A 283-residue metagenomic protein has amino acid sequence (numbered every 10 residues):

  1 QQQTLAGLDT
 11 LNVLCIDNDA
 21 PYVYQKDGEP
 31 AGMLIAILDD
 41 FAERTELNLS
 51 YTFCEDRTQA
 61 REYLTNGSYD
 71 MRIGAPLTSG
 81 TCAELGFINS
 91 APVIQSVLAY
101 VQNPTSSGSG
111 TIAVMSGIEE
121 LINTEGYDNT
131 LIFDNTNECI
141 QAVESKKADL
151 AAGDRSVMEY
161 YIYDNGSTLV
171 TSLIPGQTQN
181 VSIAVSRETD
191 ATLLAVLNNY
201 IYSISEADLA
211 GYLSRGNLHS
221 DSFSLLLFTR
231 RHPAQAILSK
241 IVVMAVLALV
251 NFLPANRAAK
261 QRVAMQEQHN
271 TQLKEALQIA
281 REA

Functional and structural regions predicted by a protein language model:
Q1, G32-R44, S106-E120, T124 (+2 more regions): Extended ligand-binding regions for polar small-molecule ligands
Q1-G80, L121-I122, D128-F133, Q141: Extracytoplasmic small-molecule ligand-binding "clamshell" domains of the periplasmic binding protein/Venus flytrap
K26-M33, T52, D56, P92 (+3 more regions): Extracytoplasmic/periplasmic, Sec-exported soluble proteins
I35, D39, E43-R44, S50-S109 (+3 more regions): Acidic, polar ligand-binding/catalytic clefts
A42-L47, T65, Y69, E144-A148 (+2 more regions): Sec-exported extracytoplasmic/periplasmic mature domains
A91-P104, G108-Q177, I183: Membrane-proximal low-complexity regions enriched in glycine and acidic/polar residues
L225-L273: Alpha-helical transmembrane signal-anchor helices
Q278-A283: Conserved HAMP-HisKA connector
